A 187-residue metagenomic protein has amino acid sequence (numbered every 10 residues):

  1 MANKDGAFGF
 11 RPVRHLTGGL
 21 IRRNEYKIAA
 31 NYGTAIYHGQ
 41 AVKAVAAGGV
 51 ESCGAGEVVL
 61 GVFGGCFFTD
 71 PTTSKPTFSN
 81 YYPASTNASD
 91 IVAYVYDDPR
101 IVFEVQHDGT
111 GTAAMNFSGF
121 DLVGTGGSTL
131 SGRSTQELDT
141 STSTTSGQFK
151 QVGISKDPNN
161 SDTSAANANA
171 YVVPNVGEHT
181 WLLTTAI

Functional and structural regions predicted by a protein language model:
M1-I187: Surface-exposed, low-hydrophobicity beta-strand/loop segments enriched in small/polar/acidic residues
